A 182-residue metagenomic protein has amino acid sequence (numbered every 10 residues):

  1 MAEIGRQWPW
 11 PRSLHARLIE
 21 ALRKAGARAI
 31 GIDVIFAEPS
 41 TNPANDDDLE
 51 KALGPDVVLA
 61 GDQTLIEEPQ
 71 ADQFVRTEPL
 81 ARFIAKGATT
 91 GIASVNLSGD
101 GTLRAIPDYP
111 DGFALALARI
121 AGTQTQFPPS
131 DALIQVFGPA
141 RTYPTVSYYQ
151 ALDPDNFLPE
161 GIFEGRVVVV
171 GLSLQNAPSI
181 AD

Functional and structural regions predicted by a protein language model:
M1-L133, E160-D182: Non-transmembrane functional regions of envelope-associated proteins
T123-L158: Substrate-access "cap/lid" subdomains that shape and gate the entrance to catalytic or ligand-binding pockets
